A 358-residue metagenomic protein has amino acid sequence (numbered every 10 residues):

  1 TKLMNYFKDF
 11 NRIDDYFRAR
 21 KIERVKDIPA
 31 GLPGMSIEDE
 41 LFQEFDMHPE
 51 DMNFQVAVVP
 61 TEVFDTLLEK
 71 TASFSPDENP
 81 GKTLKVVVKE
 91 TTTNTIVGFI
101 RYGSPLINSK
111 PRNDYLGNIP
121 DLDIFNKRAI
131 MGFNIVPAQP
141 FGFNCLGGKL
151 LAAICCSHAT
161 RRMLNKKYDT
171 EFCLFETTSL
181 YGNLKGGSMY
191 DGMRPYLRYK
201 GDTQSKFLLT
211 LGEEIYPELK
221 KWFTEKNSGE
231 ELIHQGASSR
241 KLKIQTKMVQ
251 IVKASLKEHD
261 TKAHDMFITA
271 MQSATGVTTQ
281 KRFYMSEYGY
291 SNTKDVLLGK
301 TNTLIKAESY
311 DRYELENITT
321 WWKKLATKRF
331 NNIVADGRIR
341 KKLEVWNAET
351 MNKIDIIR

Functional and structural regions predicted by a protein language model:
T1-E23, T224-R358: Long, compositionally biased intrinsically disordered regions
T1-T95: Low-complexity, highly charged intrinsically disordered N-terminal segments that act as targeting/localization
F7-F10, F17, F42-F45, F54 (+12 more regions): Phenylalanine-focused residue identity feature
D9, D14-D15, D27, D39 (+15 more regions): Acidic-enriched, low-complexity/disordered segments with a strong bias for Aspartate over Glutamate
I22-Q43, N134, D169-E176, E344-E349 (+1 more regions): Long, compositionally biased intrinsically disordered regulatory segments in eukaryotic proteins
G34, E38-D39, F45-D46, V56-V58 (+12 more regions): Contiguous, function-dense segments enriched for cysteine-driven chemistry and partner/ligand-binding capacity
E40-P49, T71, N79-G81, C155 (+6 more regions): A broadly tuned "polar low-complexity/structure-edge" signature
T61, K82-L84, E90-Q235: Acyl-donor binding region in acyl/amide transferases
